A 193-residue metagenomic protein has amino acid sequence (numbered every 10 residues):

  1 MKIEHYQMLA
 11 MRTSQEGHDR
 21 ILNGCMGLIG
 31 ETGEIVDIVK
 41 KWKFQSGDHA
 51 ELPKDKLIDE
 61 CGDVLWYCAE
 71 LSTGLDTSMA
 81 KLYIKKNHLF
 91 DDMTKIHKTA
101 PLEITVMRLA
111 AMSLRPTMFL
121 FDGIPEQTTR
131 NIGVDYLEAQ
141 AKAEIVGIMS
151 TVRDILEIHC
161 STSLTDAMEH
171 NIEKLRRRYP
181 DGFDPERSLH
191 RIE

Functional and structural regions predicted by a protein language model:
M1-E193: Flexible "arm" and connector segments at domain edges
